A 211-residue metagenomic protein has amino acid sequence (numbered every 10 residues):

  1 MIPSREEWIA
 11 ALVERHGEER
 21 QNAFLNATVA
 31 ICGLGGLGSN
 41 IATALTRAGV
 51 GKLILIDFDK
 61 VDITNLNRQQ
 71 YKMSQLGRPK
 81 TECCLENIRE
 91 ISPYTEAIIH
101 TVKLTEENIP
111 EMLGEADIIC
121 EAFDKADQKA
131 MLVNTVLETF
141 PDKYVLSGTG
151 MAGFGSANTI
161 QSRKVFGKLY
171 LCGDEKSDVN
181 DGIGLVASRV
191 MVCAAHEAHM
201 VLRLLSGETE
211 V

Functional and structural regions predicted by a protein language model:
M1-V29: N-terminal charged helix/coil linker that caps or initiates catalytic domains
I2-P3, M112-I118, A122-V211: Glycine-rich phosphate/adenylate-binding loop
I31-L34, L55: Hydrophobic Val/Ile/Leu positions in short beta-strands of Rossmann-like dinucleotide-binding domains
L37: Hydrophobic/small residue at the entry helix of a nucleotide-binding pocket
R47-K52: Conserved S-adenosyl-L-methionine
D57-I91: Glycine-rich phosphate-binding loop and adjoining beta1-alpha1-beta2 segment of Rossmann-like nucleotide-binding folds
T81-A116, F123-A126: A structured beta-alpha segment of the ubiquitous adenosine-cofactor-binding alpha/beta core
